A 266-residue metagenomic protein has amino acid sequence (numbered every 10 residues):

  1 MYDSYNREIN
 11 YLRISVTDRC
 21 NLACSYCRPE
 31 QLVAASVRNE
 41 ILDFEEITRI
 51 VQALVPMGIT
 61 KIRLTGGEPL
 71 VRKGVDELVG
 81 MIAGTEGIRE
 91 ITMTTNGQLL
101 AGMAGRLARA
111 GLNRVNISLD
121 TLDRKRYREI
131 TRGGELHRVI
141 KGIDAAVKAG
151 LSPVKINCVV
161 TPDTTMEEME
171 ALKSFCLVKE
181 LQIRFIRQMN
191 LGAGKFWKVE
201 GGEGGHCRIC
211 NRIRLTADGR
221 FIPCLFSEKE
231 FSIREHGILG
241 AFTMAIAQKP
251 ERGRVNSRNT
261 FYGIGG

Functional and structural regions predicted by a protein language model:
S4-L42: Canonical Radical SAM [4Fe-4S] cluster-binding loop centered on the CxxxCxxC motif and its immediate flanking residues
C20, C24-C27, C176, C207-C210 (+1 more regions): Disulfide-bonded cysteines in secreted/extracellular proteins and peptides
L32-V37, D123-I130, G194-K195: A short acidic, helix-capping loop that chelates divalent metal ions and anchors anionic groups
I41-L64, E68-T161, T165-E167: Radical SAM/AdoMet-radical enzyme domain recognition
L107, I183, G219: Residue-level signal for inorganic ion chemistry
K155-T161, I183-Q188, C224: Short, conserved beta-strand edge motifs with alternating hydrophobic and charged residues
T165-L181: Basic phosphate/pyrophosphate-binding loop/patch that engages nucleotide-derived ligands
Q188-G266: Accessory C-terminal segments flanking Radical SAM cores
